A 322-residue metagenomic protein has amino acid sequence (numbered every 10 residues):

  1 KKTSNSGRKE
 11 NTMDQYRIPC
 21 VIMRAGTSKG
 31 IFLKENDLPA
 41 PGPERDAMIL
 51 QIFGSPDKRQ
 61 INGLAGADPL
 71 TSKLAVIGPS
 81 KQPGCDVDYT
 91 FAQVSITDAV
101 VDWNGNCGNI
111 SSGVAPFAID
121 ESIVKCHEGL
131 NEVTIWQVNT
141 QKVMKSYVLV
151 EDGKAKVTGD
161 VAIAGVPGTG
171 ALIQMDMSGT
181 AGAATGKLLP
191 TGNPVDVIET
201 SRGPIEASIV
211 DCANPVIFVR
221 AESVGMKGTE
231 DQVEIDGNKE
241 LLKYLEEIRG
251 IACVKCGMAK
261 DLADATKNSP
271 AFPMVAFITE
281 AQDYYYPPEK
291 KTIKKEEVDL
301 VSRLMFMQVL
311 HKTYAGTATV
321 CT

Functional and structural regions predicted by a protein language model:
K1-T12: Short, Lys/Arg-enriched N-terminal segments with co-localized hydrophobic residues within the first ~10-30 amino acids
M13-T322: A glycine-rich beta-to-alpha transition motif near the start of alpha/beta enzyme domains, typified by
